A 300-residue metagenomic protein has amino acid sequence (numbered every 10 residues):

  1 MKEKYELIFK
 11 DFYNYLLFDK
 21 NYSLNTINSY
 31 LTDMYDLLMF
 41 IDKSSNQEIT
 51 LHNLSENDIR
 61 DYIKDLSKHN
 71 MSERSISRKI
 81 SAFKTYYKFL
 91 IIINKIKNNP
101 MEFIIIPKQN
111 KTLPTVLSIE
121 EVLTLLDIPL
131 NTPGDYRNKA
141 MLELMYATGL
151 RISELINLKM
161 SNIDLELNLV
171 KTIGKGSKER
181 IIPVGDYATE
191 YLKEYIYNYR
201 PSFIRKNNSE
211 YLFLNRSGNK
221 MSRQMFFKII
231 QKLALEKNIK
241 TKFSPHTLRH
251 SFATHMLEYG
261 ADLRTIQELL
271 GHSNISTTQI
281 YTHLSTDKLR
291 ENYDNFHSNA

Functional and structural regions predicted by a protein language model:
M1-A300: Conserved catalytic core of the tyrosine transesterase superfamily
